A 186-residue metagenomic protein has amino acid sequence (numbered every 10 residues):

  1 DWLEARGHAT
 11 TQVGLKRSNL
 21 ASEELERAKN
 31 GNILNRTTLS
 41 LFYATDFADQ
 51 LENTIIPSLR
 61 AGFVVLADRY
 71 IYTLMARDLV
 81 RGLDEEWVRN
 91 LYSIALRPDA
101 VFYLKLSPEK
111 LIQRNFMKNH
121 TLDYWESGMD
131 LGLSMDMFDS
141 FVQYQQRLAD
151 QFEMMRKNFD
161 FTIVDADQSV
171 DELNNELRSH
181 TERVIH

Functional and structural regions predicted by a protein language model:
W2, F116-H186: NTP-dependent small-molecule kinase module
R6-L96: ATP-dependent small-molecule kinase phosphotransfer cores that center on conserved nucleotide phosphate-binding segments
T11, A100, T162-V164: Structural signal for short hydrophobic segments within the conserved structured cores of catalytic domains across
R17-N19, I71-Y72, L106-I112, V170: Conserved nucleotide-binding/hydrolysis micro-motifs of P-loop NTPases
L74-R147: A glycine- and Lys/Arg-enriched "phosphate-lid" helix/loop adjacent to the NTP-binding pocket of small-molecule kinases
